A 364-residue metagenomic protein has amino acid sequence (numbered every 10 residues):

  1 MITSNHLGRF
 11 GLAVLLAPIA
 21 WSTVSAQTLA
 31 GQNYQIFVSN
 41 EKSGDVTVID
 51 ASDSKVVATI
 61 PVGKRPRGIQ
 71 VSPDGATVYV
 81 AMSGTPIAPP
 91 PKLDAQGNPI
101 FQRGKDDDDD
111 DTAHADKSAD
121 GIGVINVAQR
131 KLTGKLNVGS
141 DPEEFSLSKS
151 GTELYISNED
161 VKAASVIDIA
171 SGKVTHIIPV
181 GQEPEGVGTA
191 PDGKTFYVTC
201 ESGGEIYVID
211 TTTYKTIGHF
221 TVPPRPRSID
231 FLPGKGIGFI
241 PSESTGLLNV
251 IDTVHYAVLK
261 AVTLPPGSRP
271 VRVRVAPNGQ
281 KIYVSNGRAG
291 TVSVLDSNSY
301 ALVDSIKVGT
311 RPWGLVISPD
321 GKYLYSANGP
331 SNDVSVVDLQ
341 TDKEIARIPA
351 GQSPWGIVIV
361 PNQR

Functional and structural regions predicted by a protein language model:
I2-L12: Bacterial N-terminal signal peptides that target proteins for export
G11-T23: Bacterial N-terminal signal peptides
S22-R364: Predominantly soluble domains enriched in secretory-pathway, periplasmic, or organellar proteins
